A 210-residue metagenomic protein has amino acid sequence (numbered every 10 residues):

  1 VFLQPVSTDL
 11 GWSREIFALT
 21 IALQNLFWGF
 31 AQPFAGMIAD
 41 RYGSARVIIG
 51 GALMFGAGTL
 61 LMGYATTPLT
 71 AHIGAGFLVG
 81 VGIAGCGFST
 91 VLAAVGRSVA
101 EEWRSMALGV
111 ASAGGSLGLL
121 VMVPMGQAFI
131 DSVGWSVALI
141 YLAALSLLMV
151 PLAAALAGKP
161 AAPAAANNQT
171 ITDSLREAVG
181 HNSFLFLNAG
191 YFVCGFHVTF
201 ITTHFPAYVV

Functional and structural regions predicted by a protein language model:
V1-Q4, N182-V210: Extracytoplasmic gate region of multi-pass secondary transporters
N25-P33, L119-L120: Residue-level signature of mid-helix packing/kink "hotspots" within the transmembrane helices of 12-pass Major
A31-G43: Helix-to-loop junctions at the C-terminal end of transmembrane segments in multipass secondary transporters
L53-T66: C-terminal ends and interior cores of transmembrane alpha-helices in multi-pass membrane transporters/permeases
Y64-G74: Helix-loop junctions at membrane interfaces in 12-TM secondary transporters
A75-A113: Cytoplasmic helix-loop-helix junction between adjacent transmembrane helices in 12-TM secondary transporters
A111-K159: Helix-loop-helix hairpin linking two adjacent transmembrane segments in secondary transporters
